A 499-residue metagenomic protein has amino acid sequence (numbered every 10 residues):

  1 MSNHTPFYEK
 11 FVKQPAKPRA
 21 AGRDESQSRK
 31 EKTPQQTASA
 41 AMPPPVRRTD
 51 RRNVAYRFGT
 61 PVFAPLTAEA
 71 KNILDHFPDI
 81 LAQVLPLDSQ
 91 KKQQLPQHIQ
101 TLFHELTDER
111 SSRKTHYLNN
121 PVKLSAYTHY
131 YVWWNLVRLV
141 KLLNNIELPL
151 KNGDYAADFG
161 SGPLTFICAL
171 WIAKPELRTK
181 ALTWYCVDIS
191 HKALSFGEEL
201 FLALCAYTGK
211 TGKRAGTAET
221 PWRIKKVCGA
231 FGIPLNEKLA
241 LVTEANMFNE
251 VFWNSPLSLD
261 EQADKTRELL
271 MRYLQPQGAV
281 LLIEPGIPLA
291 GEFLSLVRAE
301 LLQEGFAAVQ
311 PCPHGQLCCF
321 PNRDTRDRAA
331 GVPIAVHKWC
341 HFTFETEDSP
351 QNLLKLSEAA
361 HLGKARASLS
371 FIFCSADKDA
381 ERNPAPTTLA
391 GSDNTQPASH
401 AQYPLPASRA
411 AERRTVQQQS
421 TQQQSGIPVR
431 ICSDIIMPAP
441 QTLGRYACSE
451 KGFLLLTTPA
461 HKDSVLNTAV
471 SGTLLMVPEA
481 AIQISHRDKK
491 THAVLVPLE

Functional and structural regions predicted by a protein language model:
N3-R23, R29-S111: N-terminal auxiliary segments of SAM/dcSAM-dependent transferases
R113-N144: Class I SAM-dependent methyltransferase Rossmann-like catalytic core, especially the SAM/SAH-binding loop
P163-T179: Conserved SAM-binding loop of SAM-dependent methyltransferases across substrates and taxa, primarily the Class I
F196-L235: S-adenosyl-L-methionine
A240-L259: A short SAM/SAH-binding and catalytic strip from SAM-dependent methyltransferases
E261-Q277: A short glycine-rich, Lys/Arg-flanked "PGG" loop and its adjoining helix->strand segment in the class I
P276-E284: Conserved beta-strand signature within the Rossmann-like core of class I S-adenosyl-L-methionine
T346, P350-E499: C-terminal lobe and adjacent flexible extensions of AdoMet/dcAdoMet transferase-like proteins
